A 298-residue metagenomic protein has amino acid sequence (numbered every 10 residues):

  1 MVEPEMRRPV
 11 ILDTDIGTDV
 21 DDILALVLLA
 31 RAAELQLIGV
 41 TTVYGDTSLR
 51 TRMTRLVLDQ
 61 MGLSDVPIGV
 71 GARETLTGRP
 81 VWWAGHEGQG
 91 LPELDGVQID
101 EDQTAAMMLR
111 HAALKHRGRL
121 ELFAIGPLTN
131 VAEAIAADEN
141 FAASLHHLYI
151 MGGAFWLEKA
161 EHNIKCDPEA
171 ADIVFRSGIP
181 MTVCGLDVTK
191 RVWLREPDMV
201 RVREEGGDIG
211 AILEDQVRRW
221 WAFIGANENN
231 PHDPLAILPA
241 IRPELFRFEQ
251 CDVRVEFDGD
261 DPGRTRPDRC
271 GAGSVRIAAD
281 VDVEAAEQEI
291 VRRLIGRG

Functional and structural regions predicted by a protein language model:
V2-R7, T51-K115, G273-D282, A286 (+1 more regions): Metal-dependent C-N hydrolase catalytic cores
P4-R52, D95-R191, E196-P197: Active-site histidine-anchored catalytic micro-motif
P4-R7, V27-L29, Q36-L37, K165-E169 (+1 more regions): Conformational coupling and interaction surfaces
T47-M53, T77, F155-E158, R254-R269: Short, mixed-charge aromatic SLiMs
D59-L63, R73, L114, G118 (+4 more regions): Generic secondary-structure signature for well-ordered alpha-helical cores
G71, M151-G153, D258: Generic beta-structure capping elements
